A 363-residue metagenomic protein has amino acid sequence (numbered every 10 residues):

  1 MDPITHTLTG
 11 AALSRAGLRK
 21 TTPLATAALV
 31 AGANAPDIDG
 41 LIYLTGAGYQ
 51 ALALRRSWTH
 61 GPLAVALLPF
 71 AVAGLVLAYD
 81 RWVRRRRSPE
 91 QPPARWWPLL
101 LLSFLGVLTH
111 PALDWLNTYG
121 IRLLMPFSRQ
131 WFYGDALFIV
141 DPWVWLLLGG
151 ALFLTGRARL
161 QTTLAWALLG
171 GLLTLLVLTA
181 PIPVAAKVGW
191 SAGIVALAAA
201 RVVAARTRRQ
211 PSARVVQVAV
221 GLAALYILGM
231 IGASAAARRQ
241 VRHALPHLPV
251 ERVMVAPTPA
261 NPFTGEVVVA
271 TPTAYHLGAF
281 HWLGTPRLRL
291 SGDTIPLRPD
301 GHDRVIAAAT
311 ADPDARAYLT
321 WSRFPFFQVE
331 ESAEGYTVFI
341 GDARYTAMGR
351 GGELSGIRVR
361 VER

Functional and structural regions predicted by a protein language model:
M1-A235, V241-L245, P249, M254-P257: N-terminal membrane-targeting hydrophobic helices
P246-R363: Extracytosolic and intramembrane catalytic regions of membrane-associated proteins in envelope/secretory systems
